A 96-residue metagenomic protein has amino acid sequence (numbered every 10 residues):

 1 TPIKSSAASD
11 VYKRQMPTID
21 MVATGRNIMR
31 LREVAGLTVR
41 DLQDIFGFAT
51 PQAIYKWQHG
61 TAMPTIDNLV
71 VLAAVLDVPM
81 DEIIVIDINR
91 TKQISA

Functional and structural regions predicted by a protein language model:
T1-Y12: Single conserved hydrophobic/aromatic residue that forms the stacking wall/gate of nucleotide- or nucleobase-binding
R26-I45: Short basic helix-loop element that most often maps to the first helix and adjoining turn of HTH DNA-binding modules
I28, L42-Q43, I54-W57, I83: Conserved hydrophobic/aromatic packing and binding residues within compact polymer-binding modules
I45, E82-A96: Short amphipathic recognition helices of helix-turn-helix/homeodomain-type DNA-binding modules
I45-P64: Recognition helix of helix-turn-helix/homeodomain-like DNA-binding domains that insert into the DNA major groove
W57-Q58, N68, D87: DNA major-groove recognition helix of helix-turn-helix
D67-E82: DNA major-groove recognition helix of helix-turn-helix/homeodomain DNA-binding modules
